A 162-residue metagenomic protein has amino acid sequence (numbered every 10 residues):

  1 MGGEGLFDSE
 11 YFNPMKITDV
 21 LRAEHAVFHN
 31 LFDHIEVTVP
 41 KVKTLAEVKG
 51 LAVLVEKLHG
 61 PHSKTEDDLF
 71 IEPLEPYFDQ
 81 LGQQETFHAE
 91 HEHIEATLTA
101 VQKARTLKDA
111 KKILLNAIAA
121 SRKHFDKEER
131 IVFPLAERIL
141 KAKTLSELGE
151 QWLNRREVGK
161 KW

Functional and structural regions predicted by a protein language model:
M1-W162: Small-residue-biased structural context
